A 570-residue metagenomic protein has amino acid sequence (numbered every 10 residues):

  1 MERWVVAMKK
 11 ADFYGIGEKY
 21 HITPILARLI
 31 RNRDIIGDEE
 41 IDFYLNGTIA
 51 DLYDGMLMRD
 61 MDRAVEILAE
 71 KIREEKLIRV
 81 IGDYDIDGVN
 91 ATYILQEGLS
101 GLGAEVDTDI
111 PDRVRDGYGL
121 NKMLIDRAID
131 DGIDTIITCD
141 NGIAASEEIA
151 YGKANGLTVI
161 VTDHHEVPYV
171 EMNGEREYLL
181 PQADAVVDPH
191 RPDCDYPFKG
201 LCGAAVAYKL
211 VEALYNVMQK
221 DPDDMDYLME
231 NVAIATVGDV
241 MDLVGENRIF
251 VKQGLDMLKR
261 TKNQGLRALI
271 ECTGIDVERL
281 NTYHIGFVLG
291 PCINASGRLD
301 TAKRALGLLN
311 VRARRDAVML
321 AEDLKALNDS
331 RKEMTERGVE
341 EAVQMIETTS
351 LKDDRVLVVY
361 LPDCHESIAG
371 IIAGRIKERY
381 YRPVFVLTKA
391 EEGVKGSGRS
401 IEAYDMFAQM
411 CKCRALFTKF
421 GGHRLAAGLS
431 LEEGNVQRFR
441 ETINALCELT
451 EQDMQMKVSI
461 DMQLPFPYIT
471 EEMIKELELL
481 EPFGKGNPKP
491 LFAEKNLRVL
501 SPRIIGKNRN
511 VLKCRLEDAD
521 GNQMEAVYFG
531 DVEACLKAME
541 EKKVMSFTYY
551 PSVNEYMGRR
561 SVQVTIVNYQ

Functional and structural regions predicted by a protein language model:
A7-T135, N155-G156, G174-R176, Q182 (+3 more regions): Hydrophobic helix-and-loop "lid/oligomerization" segment in the mid-to-C-terminal part of catalytic domains
E70-E74, D316-L320, A326-Y360, K412-Q570: Mid-to-C-terminal polyanion-binding domains and interfaces
D107, I160, K537: Conserved beta-strand positions in the Rossmann-like core of class I SAM-dependent methyltransferases
D126-A204, Y208-V217, Y227, V244: Active-site cavity-forming subdomains of large catalytic enzyme subunits
H164-H165, H365, H423, V511: Histidine-centered active-site/metal-ligand motif
E177-Y178, A183-A185, E392-S400, Q523-A526 (+1 more regions): Short, well-ordered strand-loop elements centered on a beta-strand within folded domains, enriched for acidic residues
A205, G370, G374, F547: Short alpha-helical basic/polar micro-motif
